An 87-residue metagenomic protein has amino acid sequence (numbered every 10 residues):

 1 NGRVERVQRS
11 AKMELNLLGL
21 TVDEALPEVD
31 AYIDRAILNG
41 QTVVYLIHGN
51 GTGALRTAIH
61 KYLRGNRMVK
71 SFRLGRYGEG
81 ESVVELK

Functional and structural regions predicted by a protein language model:
N1-K87: Long, charged, low-complexity intrinsically disordered regions
